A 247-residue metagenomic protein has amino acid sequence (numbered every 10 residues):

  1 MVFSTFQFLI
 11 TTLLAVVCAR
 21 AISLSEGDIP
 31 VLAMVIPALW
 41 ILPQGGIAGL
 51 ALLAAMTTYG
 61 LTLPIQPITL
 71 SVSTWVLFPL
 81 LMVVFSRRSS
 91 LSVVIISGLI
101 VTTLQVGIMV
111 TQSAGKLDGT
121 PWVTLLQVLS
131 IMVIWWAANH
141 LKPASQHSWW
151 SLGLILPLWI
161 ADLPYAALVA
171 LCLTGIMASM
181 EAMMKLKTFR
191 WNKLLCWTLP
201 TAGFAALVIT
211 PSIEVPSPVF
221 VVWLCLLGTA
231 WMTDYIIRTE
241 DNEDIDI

Functional and structural regions predicted by a protein language model:
M1-A33: N-terminal signal-anchor module of multipass membrane proteins
A21-G27, L42-I47, T62-L70, R88 (+2 more regions): Transmembrane helix interruption/hinge and helix-loop junction motifs
M34-P43, T58-T62, V76-S86, T102-Q105 (+3 more regions): Alpha-helical transmembrane segments and their membrane-interface exit regions
L39-A51, P64-L70, V83-I95, W136-H147 (+1 more regions): Membrane-helix interface "capping/anchor" motifs
A54-P64, L99-V110, L152-A161, L199-I209: Aromatic-anchored segments of alpha-helical transmembrane domains
T57-T58, L117-W122, P218-V222: Non-cytosolic membrane-interface motifs at loop->transmembrane helix junctions
L70-F78, S86-P157, A166: Membrane-proximal helix-loop-helix units in multi-pass membrane proteins
A161-I247: C-terminal transmembrane-bundle signature of multipass membrane proteins, characterized by strong activation on
